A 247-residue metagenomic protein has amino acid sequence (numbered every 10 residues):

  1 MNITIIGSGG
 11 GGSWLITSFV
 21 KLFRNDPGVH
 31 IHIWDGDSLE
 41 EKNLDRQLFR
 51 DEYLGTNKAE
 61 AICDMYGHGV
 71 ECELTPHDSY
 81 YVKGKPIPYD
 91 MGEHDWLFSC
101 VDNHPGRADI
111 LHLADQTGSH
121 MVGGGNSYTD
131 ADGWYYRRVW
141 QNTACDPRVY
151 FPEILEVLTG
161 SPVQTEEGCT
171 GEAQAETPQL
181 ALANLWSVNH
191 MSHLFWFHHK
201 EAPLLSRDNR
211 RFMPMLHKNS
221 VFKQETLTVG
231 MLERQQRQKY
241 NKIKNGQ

Functional and structural regions predicted by a protein language model:
M1-D26, H32-E40: Glycine-rich adenosine-cofactor-binding loop
M1-G11, G28, Y89-W96, C100-Q247: Glycine-rich phosphate/adenylate-binding loop
I16-V20, C63, N189-W196: Predominant activation on well-ordered alpha-helical scaffold segments within soluble catalytic domains
F19-F23, L48, A114, H199: Active-site catalytic pocket residues across diverse enzymes, especially alpha/beta-hydrolases
H30, E73-T75, H120: Conserved beta-strand segments of alpha/beta enzyme cores
H30-E71: Glycine-rich phosphate-binding loop and adjoining beta1-alpha1-beta2 segment of Rossmann-like nucleotide-binding folds
L44, Y81, N126: Hydrophobic pocket-lining residues within nucleotide cofactor-binding pockets
L54-W96, V101-A108: A structured beta-alpha segment of the ubiquitous adenosine-cofactor-binding alpha/beta core
